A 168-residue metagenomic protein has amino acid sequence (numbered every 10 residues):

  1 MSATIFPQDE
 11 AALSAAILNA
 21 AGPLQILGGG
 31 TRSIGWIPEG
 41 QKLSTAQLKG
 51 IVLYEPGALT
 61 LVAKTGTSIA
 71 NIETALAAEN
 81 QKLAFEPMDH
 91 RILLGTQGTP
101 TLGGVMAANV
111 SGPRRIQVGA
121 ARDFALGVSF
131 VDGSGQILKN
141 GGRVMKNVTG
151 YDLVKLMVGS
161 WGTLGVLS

Functional and structural regions predicted by a protein language model:
S2, S14, S33, S44-T45 (+6 more regions): Generic serine detector
A3-H90, G95: Glycine-rich N-terminal segment of FAD-binding domains in flavoprotein oxidoreductases, spanning the beta-loop-helix
G95-S168: FAD-binding subdomain of flavoenzyme oxidoreductases
